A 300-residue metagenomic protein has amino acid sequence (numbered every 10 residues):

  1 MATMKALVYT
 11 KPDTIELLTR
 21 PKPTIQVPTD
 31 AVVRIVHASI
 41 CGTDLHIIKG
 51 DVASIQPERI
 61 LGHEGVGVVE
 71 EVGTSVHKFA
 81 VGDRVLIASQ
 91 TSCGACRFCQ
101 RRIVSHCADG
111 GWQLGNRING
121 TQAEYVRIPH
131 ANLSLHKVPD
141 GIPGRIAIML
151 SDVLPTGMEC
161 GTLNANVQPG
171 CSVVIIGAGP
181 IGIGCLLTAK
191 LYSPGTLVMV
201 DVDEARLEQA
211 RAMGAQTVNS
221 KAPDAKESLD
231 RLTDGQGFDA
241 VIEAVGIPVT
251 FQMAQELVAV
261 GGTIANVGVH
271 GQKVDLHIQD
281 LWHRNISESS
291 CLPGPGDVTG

Functional and structural regions predicted by a protein language model:
P23-A38, D51-Q100, P139-G141: Glycine-rich beta-strand-centered segment in the early N-terminal region that forms part of a ligand/cofactor-binding
C93-I176: NAD(P)H dinucleotide-binding glycine-rich loop of Rossmann-like/cofactor-binding domains, especially the beta1-alpha1
I142-P223, E227: Mid-domain Rossmann-like dinucleotide-binding core that forms the NAD(H)/NADP(H) cofactor-binding site
C171, G262-T263: Glycine-centered, small-residue-biased loops immediately flanking beta-strands in adenine/cofactor-binding cores
D230-R231, G235, G271-G300: C-terminal substrate-binding/catalytic core of Rossmann-like NAD(P)-dependent dehydrogenases/reductases
Q236-I242: Short SAM/SAH-binding signature in class I
V258-A259: Helix-to-beta-strand junctions that scaffold the AdoMet/dcAdoMet cofactor pocket in Class I SAM-dependent enzymes
V267-G268: Acidic carboxylate diad motif detector
